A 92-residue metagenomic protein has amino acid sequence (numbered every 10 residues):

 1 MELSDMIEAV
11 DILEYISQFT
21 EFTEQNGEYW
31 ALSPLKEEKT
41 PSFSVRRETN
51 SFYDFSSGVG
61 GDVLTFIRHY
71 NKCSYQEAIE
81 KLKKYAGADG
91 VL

Functional and structural regions predicted by a protein language model:
M1-L92: N-terminal structured subdomain of primase-like DNA metabolism proteins
